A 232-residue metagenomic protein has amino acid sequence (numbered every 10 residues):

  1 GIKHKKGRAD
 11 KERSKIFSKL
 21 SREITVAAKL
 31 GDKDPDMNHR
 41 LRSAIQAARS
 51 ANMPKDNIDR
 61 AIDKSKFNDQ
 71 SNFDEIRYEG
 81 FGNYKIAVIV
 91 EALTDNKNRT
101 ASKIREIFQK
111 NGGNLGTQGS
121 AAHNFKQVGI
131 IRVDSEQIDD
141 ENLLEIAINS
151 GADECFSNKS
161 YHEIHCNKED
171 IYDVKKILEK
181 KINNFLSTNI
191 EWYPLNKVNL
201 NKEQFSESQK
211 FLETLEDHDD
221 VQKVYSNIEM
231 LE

Functional and structural regions predicted by a protein language model:
G1-G116, A121-I130, D170, N199: N-terminal cationic and glycine-rich segments that engage phosphates or anionic surfaces
Q127-E232: Positively charged, low-complexity, intrinsically disordered RNA-binding extensions
